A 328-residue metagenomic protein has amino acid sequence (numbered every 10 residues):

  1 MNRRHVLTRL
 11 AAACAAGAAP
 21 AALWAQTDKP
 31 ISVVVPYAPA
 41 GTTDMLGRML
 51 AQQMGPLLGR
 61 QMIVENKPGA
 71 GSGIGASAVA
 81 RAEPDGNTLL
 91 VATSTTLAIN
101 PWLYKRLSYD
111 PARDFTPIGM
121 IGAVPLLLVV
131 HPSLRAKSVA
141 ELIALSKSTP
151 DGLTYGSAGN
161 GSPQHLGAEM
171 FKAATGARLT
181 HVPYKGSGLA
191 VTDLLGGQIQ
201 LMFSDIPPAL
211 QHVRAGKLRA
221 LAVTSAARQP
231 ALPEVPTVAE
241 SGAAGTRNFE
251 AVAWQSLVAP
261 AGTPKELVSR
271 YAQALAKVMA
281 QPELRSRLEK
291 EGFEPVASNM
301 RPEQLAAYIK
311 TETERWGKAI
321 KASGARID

Functional and structural regions predicted by a protein language model:
M1-A13: N-terminal secretory signal peptides and thylakoid transit peptides that target proteins across membranes
A19-A22: N-terminal signal peptide c-region/cleavage motif recognized by signal peptidases
W24-A112, G152, A177-Q200, H212 (+1 more regions): N-terminal (or domain-start) structured segment
Q26, P30, R214, K265-D328: An extracytoplasmic/periplasmic, membrane-proximal ligand-sensing/linker region
R81-N87, W102-L189, V238, W254-R287: Hinge/capping helix and adjacent helix->loop/strand transition within the periplasmic-binding protein
L90-T96, S157, S187, S204-A209 (+3 more regions): Beta->alpha turn/N-cap motifs
T96-R106, H165, M170-A174, L201-V235: A ligand-binding cleft/hinge motif common to bilobed small-molecule-binding domains
A123, A209-M279, T311-E314: C-terminal lobe and pocket-closing loops of periplasmic/extracytoplasmic Venus-flytrap solute-binding proteins
